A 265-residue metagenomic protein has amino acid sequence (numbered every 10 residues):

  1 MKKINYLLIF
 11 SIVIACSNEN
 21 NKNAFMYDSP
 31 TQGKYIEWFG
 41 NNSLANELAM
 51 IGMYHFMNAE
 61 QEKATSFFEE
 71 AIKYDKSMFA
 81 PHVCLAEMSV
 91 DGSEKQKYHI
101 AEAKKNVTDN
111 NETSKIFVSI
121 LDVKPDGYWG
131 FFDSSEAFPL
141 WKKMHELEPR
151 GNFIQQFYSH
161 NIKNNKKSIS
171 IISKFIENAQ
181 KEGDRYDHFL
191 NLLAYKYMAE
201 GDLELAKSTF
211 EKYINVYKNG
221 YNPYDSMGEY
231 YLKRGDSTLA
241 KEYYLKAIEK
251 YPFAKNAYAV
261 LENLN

Functional and structural regions predicted by a protein language model:
N41-E70, Y74, V118-F132, I154-F157 (+1 more regions): Alpha-helical segment of the N-proximal tetratricopeptide repeat
N42-S43, K76, T108-N111, E146-R150 (+3 more regions): Short coil turns that delineate tetratricopeptide repeat
A45-N46, F79-A80, T113, N152-F153 (+3 more regions): Helix-start (N-cap) detector for alpha-helical repeat units in TPR-like alpha-solenoids, especially tetratricopeptide
M57, D91, N164, A199 (+2 more regions): Register position in tetratricopeptide repeats
C84-L85, F157, L192, S226 (+1 more regions): Canonical tetratricopeptide repeat
L121-D122, Q156-Y217, N222: Alpha-helical adaptor scaffolds
